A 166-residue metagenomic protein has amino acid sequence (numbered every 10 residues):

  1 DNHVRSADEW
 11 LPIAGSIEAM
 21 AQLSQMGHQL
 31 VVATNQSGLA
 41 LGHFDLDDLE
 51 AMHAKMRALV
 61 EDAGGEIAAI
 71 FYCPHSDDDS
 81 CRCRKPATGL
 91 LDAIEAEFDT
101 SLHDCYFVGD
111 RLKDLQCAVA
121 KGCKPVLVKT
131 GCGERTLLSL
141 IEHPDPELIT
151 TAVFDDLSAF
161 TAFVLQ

Functional and structural regions predicted by a protein language model:
D1, V31, A69-D77: Short, basic/glycine-rich phosphate-binding loops at helix/coil junctions that contact nucleotide phosphates
D1-Q29: Active-site neighborhood of HAD-like aspartate-dependent phosphohydrolases
D1-V4, G42-H43, S139-L140: Short acidic, glycine/proline-rich loop/turn micro-motifs
M26, L46-A68, D77-F107, R111-Q166: Asp-based, Mg2+/Mn2+-dependent phosphohydrolase catalytic module
V32-T34, L127: Hydrophobic residues in well-ordered beta-strands that form the structural core
N35-Q36, D110: Short, well-ordered beta-to-alpha junction loops that form the rim of enzyme active sites and present histidine/acidic
Q36-L49: A short secondary-structure junction motif
